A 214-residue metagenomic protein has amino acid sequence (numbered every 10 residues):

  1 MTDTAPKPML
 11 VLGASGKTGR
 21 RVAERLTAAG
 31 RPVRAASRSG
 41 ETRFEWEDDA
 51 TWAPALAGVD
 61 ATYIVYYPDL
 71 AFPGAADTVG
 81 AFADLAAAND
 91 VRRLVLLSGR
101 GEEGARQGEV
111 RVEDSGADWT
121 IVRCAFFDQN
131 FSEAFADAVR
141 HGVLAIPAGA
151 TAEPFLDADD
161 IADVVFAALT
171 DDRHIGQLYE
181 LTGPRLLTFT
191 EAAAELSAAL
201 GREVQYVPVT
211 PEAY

Functional and structural regions predicted by a protein language model:
T2-S39, F44-A50, A57-V59, D69-A76 (+2 more regions): Oxidoreductase cofactor-interface core, primarily capturing Rossmann-like NAD(P)-dependent enzymes
G80: Conserved N-proximal alpha/beta basic substrate-recognition cap immediately N-terminal to, or forming the N-lobe
